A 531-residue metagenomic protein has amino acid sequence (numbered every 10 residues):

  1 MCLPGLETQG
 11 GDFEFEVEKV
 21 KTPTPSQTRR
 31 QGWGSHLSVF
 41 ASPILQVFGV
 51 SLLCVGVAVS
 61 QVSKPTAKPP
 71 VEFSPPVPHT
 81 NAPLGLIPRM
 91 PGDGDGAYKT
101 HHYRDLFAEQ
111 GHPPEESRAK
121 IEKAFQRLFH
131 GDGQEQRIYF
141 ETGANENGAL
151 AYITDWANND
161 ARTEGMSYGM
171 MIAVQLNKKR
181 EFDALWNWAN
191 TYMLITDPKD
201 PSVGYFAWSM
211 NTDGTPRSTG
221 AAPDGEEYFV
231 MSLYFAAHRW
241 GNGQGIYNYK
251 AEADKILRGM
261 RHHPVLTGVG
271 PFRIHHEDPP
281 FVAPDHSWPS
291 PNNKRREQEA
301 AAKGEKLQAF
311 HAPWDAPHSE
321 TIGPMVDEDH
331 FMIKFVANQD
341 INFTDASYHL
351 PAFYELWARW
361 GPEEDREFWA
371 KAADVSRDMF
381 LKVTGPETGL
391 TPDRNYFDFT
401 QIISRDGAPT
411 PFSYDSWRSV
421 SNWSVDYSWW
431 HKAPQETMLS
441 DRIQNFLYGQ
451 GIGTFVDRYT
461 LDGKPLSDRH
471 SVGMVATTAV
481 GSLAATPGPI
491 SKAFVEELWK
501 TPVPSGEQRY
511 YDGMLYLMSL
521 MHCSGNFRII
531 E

Functional and structural regions predicted by a protein language model:
S42-G56: Bacterial N-terminal signal peptides
A58-S60: Boundary at the C-terminal end of the N-terminal hydrophobic targeting segment
P78-K123, R127-H130, Q134-R137, W156-T163 (+5 more regions): Extended ligand-binding clefts on enzyme/binding-domain cores
N159-G169, T215-G241: Aromatic-rich carbohydrate-recognition surfaces in CAZymes
G169, E181-F182, I246, A253 (+2 more regions): Solenoid-repeat scaffolds in large eukaryotic assemblies
K179-A221, T454-R458: Helix-terminus loop motifs that line ligand-binding clefts
E497-E507: Solenoid-like repeat scaffolds
